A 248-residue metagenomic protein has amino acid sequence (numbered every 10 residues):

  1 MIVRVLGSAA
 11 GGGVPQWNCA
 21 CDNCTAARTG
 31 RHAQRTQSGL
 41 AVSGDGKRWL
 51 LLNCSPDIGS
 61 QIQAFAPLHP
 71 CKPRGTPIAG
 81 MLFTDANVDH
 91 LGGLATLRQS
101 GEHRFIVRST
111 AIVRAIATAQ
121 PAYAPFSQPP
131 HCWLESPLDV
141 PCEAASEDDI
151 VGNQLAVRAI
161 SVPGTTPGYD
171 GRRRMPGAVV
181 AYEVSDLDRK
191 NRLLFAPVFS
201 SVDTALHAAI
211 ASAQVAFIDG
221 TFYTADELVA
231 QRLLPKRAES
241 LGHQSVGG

Functional and structural regions predicted by a protein language model:
M1-F195, V202, V215: Binuclear metal-dependent hydrolase catalytic cores
G177, D188-R192, S200-G248: Cap/insert and terminal regions of metallo-dependent hydrolase folds
